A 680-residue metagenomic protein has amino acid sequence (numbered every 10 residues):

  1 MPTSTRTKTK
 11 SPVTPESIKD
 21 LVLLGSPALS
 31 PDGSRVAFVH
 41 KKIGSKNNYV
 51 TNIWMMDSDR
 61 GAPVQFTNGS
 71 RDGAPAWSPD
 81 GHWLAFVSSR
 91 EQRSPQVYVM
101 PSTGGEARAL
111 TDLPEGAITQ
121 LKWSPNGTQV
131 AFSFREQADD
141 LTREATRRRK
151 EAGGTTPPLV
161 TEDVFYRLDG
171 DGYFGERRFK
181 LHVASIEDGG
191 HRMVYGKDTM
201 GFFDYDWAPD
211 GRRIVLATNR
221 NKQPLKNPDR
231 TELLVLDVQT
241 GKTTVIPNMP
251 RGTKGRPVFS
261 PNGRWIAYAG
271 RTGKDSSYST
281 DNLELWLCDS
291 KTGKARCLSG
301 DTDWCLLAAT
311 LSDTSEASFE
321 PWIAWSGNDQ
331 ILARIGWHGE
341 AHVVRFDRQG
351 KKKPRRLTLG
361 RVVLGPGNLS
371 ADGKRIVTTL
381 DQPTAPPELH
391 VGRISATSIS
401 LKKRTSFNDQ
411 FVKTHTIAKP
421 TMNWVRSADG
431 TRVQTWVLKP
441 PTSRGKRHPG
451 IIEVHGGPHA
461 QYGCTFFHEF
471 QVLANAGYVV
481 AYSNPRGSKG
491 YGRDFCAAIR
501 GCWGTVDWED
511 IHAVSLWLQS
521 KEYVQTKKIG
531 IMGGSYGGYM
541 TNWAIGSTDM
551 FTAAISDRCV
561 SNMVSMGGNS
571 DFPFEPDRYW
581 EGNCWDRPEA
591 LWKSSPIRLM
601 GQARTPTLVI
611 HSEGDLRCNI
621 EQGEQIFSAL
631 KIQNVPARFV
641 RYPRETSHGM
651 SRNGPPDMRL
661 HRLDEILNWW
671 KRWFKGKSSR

Functional and structural regions predicted by a protein language model:
P2-T7, T51, R135-E187, N227-E232 (+4 more regions): Predominantly five- to eight-bladed beta-propeller fold
E16-T51, E176: Beta-strand-rich domains and repeat architectures in extracellular enzymes and scaffolds, especially beta-propellers
L21-V36, G69-V87, A107, P114-V130 (+9 more regions): Conserved beta-propeller blade repeats
K46-V50, R90-P95, L141, G172-R178 (+4 more regions): Short, solvent-exposed loop/turn segments at conserved positions within beta-propeller repeat blades
D57-G61, P101-G105, S185-G189, D237-G241 (+3 more regions): Short loop/turn segments that connect beta-strands within beta-propeller blades
V64-T67, R108-T111, R192-Y195, T244-P247 (+3 more regions): Beta-propeller fold detector
N221-K222, T405-K527, G534, M566-F574 (+2 more regions): Cap/lid segment of the alpha/beta-hydrolase catalytic domain
Y482-R680: Active-site-proximal cap/loop segments of hydrolase catalytic domains
